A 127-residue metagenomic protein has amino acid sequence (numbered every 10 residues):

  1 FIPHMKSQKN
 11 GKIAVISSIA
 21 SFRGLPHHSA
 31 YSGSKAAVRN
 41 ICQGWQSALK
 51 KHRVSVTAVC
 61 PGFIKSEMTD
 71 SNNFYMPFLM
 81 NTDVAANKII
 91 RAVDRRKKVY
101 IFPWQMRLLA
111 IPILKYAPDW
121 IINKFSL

Functional and structural regions predicted by a protein language model:
F1-S7, Q46-S47: Amphipathic alpha-helical dimer-interface segment in Rossmann-like NAD(P)H-dependent oxidoreductases
A14, V56-V59, T69, I89: Hydrophobic structural elements of the Rossmann-like NAD(P)H-binding subdomain that define the short-chain
S18: Residue(s) in the substrate-gating loop at a strand-loop-helix junction that position the organic substrate next
R23, G44-S55: Active-site-adjacent segment of SDR/Rossmann-fold oxidoreductases
L25-S29: Active-site loop immediately N-terminal to the catalytic Tyr-X3-Lys motif of short-chain dehydrogenase/reductase
S34: Active-site helix of classical SDR
A58, F74-I111: C-terminal helical subdomain
P61-S71, Y75: Short, flexible catalytic-loop segment of classical short-chain dehydrogenase/reductase
